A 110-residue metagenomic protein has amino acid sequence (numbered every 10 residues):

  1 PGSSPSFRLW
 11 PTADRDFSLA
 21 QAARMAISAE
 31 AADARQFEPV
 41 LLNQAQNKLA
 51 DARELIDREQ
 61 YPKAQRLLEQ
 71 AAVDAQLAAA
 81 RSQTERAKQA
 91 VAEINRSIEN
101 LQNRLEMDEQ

Functional and structural regions predicted by a protein language model:
P1-G2: Sec-dependent N-terminal signal peptides
P5-Q110: Long, charged/polar, soluble alpha-helical segments
